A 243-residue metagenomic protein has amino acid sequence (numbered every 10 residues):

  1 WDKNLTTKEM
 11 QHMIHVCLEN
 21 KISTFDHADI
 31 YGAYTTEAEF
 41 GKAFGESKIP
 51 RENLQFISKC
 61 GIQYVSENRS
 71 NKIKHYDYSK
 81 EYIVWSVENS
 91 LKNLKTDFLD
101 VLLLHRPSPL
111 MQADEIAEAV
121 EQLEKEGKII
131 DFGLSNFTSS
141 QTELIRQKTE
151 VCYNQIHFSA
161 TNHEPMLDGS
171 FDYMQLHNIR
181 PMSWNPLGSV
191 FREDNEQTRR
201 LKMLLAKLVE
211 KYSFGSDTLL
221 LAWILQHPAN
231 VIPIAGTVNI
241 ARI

Functional and structural regions predicted by a protein language model:
W1-K8, R69-Y82: Active-site mouth loops of central-metabolism enzymes
W1-Q55, D97: N-terminal binding-site loop/beta-alpha segment at the start of enzyme catalytic domains that lines or forms
M10, C17, F25, F40 (+9 more regions): Conserved, mostly hydrophobic/aromatic
E19, G41-Q55, L91-K95, E124 (+2 more regions): Acidic (Asp/Glu)-rich catalytic clusters
I22, T96-L99, I129, V151: A structural motif
R51-Y78: Structural motif corresponding to the early beta-alpha repeats
L91-L110: Active-site groove signature of glycoside hydrolases
P107-I243: Beta/alpha (TIM)-barrel catalytic core signal, keyed to glycine-rich beta->alpha loops juxtaposed to Asp/Glu that bind
